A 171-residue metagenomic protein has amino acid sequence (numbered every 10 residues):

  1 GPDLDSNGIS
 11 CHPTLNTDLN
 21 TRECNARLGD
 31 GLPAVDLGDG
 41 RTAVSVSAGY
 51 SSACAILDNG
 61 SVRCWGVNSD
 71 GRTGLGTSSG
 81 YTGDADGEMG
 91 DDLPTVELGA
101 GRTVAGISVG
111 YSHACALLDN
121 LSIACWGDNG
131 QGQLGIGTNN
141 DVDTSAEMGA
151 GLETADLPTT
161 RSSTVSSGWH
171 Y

Functional and structural regions predicted by a protein language model:
G1-L28, R63-M89, A124-M148: Short glycine/serine- and acidic-residue-enriched loop/turn motifs that recur at repeat junctions
A26, P33-V35, R41-V44, R63 (+9 more regions): Conserved positions within tandem-repeat grammars
G38, G49, G99, G110 (+2 more regions): Conserved GH/AH loop at the N-terminal boundary of individual WD40 repeats
G49-Y50, D58, S69, G110-Y111 (+3 more regions): Short loop/turn segments that connect beta-strands within the blades of beta-propeller domains, predominantly WD40
S52-A55, C64, H113-A116, C125 (+1 more regions): Conserved core positions of repeat-based scaffolds
